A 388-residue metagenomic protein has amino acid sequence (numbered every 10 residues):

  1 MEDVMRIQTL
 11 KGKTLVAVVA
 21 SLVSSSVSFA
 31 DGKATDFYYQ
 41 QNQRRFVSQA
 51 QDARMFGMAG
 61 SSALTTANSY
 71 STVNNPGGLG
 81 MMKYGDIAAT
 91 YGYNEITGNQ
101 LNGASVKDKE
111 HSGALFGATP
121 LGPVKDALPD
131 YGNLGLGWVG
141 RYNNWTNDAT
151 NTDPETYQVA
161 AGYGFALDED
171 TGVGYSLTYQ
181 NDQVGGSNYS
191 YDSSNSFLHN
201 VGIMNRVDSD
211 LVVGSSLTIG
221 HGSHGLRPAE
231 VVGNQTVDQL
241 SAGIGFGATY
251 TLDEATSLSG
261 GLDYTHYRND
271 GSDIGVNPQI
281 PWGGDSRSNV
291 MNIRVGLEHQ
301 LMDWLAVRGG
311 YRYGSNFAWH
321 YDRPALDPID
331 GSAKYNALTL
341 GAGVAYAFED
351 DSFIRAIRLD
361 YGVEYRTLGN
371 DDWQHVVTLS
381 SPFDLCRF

Functional and structural regions predicted by a protein language model:
M1-D3: A secondary-structure micro-motif
M5-F29: Gram-negative bacterial Sec-dependent N-terminal signal peptides
D31-M55, S112, F116-F388: Outer-membrane beta-barrel porins/channels
Q40, R44-S62, G80-T97, L134-L136: Transmembrane beta-strand segments of Gram-negative outer membrane beta-barrel proteins
L64, N68-T72: Periplasmic N-terminal accessory/gating domains of Gram-negative outer-membrane beta-barrel systems
T72-G78: N-terminal periplasmic accessory domains that precede and gate Gram-negative outer-membrane beta-barrel machines
G80-M81, E95-Q100, K125, N144-N147: Short active-site-adjacent helix-start/loop capping segments
A88-T119: Charge-dense polyanion-binding interfaces
